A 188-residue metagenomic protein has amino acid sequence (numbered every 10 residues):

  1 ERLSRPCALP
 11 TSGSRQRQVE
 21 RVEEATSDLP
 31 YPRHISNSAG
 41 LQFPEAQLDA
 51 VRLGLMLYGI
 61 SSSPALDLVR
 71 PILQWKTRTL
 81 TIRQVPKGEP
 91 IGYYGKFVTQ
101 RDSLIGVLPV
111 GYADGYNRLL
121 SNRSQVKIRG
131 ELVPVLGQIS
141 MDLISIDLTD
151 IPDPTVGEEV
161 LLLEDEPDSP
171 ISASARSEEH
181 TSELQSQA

Functional and structural regions predicted by a protein language model:
E1-R15, G40-F43: Active-site-proximal beta-alpha loop/turn segments in soluble metabolic enzymes
Q16-S182, S186: Active-site anion/phosphate-binding pocket segments in diverse small-molecule metabolic enzymes
